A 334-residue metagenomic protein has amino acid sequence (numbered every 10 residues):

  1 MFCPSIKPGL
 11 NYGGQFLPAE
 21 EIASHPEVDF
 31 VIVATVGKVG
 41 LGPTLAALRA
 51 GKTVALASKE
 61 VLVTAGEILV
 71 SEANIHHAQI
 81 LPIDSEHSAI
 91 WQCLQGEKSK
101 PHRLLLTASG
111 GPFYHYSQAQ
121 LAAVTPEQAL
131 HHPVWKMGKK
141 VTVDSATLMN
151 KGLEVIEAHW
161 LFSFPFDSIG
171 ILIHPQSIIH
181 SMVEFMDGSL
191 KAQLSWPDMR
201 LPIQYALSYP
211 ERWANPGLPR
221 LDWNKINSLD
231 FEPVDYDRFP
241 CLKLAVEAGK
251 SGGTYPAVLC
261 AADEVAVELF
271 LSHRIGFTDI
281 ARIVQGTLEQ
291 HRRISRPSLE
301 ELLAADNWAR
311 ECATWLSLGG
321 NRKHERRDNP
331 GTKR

Functional and structural regions predicted by a protein language model:
M1-R334: Catalytic, metal-anchored helix/loop core of enzyme active sites in primary metabolism
